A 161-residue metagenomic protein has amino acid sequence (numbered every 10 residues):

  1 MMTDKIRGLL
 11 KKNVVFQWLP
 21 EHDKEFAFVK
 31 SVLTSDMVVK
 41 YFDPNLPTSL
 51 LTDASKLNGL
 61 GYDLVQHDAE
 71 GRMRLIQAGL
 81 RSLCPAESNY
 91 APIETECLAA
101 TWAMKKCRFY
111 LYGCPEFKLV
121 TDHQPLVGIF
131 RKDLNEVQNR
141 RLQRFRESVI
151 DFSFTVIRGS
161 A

Functional and structural regions predicted by a protein language model:
M1-L46: C-terminal reverse transcriptase regions that engage the nucleic-acid substrate
M1-L9, V65-G79: Reverse-transcriptase-like RNA-dependent polymerase core
T3, L10, L33-V38, L51-S55 (+4 more regions): Residues that mediate protein self-association or partner binding, especially in amphipathic alpha-helical
I6-L9, V29, D53, Y62 (+7 more regions): Mobile genetic element proteins and their domesticated derivatives, centered on retroelements and DNA transposons
D43-S49, Y112-F117: Short amphipathic alpha-helical interface segments
L51-H67: Acidic, metal-ligating active-site segments
H67, T101-S160: RNase H catalytic domain
A69-L98, Q124-V127, R131-D133, N139: A short, polar/acidic, helix/strand-boundary loop motif
